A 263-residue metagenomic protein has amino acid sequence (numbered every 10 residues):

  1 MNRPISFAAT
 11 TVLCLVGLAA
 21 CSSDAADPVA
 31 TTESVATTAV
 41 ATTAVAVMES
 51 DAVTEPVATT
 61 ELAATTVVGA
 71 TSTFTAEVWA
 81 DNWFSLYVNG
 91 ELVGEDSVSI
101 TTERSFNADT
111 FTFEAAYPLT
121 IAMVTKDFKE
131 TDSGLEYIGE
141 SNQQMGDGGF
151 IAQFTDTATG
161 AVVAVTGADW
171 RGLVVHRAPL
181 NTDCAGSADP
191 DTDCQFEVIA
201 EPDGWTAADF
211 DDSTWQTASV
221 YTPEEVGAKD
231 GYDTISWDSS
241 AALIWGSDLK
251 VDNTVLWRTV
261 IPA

Functional and structural regions predicted by a protein language model:
M1-A9: Bacterial N-terminal signal peptides that target proteins for export
L15-L18: Bacterial Sec-type N-terminal signal peptides, specifically the leucine/valine-rich hydrophobic h-region
C21-A30: Bacterial lipoprotein signal-peptidase II cleavage site
S23-D24, D96, A218: Small disulfide-bonded, cysteine-rich extracellular recognition modules and tandem repeats
A30-T66: Extracellular mucin-like PTS domains
A64-F74, A122-A263: Accessory carbohydrate-binding/adhesion or oligomerization-edge regions at the termini of glycan-active proteins
W79, W83-I138: Beta-strand-rich ligand-recognition modules
